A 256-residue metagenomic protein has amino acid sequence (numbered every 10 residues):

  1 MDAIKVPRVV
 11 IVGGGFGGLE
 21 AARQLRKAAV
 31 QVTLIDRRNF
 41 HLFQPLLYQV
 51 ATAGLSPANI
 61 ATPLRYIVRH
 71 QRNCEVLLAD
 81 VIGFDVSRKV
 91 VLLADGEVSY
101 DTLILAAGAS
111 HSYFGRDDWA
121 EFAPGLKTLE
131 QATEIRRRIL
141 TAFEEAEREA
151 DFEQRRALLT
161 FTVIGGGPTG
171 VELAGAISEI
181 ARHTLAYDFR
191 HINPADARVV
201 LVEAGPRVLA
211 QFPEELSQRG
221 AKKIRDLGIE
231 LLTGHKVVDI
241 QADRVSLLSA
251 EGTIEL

Functional and structural regions predicted by a protein language model:
M1-E75, I82, F161-T162, P168-F212: Beta1-alpha1 glycine-rich phosphate/pyrophosphate-binding loop at the start of Rossmann-like nucleotide-binding domains
M1-V6, C74-I164, I180-R182, E251: FAD-binding core/adjacent interface of flavoenzyme oxidoreductases
V9-V12, F16, L25, S112-D117 (+3 more regions): Localized chelating/binding microdomains that coordinate divalent metal ions or stabilize phosphate-bearing
R26, R65-V68, L140, A221 (+2 more regions): Class I S-adenosyl-L-methionine
N39, I104, V200, V237-V238: Short connector loops at secondary-structure junctions
H70-D85, R225-I240: A conserved beta-strand/loop element that lines the FAD pocket in flavoprotein oxidoreductases
G125-K223, L227, L231-T233: Predominantly flavin-linked oxidoreductase catalytic cores and closely associated redox partners
H235-L256: FAD/FMN-dependent oxidoreductases across multiple families
